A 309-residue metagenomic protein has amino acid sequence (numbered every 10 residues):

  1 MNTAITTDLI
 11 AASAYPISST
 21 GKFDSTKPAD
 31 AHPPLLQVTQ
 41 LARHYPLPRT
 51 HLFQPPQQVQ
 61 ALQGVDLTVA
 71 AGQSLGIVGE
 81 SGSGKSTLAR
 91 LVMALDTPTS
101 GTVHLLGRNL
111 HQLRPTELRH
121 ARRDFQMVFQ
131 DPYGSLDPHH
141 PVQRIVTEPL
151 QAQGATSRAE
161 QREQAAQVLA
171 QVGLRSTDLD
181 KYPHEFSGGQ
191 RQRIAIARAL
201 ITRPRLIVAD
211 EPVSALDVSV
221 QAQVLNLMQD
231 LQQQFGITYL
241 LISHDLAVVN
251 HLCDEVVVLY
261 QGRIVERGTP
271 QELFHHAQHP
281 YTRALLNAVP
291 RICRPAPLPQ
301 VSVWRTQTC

Functional and structural regions predicted by a protein language model:
T3-Y15, G21-F23, P28-P34, L47-Q58 (+1 more regions): Short catalytic/signature loops enriched in Gly
M93: Helix-to-loop junction immediately C-terminal to a conserved catalytic motif
G101-N109, A121: Conserved ABC transporter NBD signature motif
N109, E160-T177, L286-N287: Conserved ABC ATPase "signature" region
Y182-F186, Q190: Conserved ABC ATPase signature
I201-R205: A short, proline-enriched helix->beta-strand linker immediately N-terminal to the Walker B motif in ABC-type P-loop
